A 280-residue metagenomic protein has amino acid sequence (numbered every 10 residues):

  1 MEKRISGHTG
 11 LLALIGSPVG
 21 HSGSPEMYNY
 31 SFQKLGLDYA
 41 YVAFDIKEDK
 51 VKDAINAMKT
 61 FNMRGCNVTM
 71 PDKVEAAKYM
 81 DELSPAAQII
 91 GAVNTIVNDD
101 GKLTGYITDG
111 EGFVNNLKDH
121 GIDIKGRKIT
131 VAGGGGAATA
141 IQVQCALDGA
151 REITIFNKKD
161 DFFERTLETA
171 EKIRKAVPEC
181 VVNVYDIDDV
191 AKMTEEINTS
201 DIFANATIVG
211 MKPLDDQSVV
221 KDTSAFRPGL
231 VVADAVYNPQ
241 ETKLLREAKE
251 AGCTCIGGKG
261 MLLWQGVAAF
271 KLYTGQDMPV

Functional and structural regions predicted by a protein language model:
R4-H120: Phosphate/diphosphate ligand-binding glycine-rich loop within oxidoreductases
P18, K158-F162, N238: Residues in the short beta-alpha loop(s) of Rossmann-like NAD(P)-binding domains
V42, T154, I256: Conserved beta-strand positions in the Rossmann-like core of class I SAM-dependent methyltransferases
N115, Y237-N238, C253-D277: Active-site capping/gating segments
I122-K128, F226-P228: Short helix-loop-beta connector
K125-E196, I202: Glycine-rich phosphate/diphosphate-binding loop of Rossmann-like nucleotide-binding domains
E179-C255: Rossmann-like adenosine-cofactor binding region
